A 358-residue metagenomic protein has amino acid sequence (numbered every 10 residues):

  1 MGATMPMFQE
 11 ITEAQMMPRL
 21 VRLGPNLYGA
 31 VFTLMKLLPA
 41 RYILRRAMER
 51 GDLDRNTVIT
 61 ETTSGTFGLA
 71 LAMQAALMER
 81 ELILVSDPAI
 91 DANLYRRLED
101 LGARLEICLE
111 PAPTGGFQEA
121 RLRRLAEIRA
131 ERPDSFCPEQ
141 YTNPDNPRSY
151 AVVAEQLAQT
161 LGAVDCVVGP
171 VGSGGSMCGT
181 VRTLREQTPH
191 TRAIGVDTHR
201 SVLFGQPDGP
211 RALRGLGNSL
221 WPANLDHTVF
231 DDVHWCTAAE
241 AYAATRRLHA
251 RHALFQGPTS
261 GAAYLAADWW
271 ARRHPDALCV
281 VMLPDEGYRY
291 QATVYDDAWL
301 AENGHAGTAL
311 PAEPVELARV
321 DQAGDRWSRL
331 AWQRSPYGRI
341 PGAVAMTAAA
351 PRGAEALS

Functional and structural regions predicted by a protein language model:
M1-S358: PLP-dependent amino-acid enzyme catalytic core
